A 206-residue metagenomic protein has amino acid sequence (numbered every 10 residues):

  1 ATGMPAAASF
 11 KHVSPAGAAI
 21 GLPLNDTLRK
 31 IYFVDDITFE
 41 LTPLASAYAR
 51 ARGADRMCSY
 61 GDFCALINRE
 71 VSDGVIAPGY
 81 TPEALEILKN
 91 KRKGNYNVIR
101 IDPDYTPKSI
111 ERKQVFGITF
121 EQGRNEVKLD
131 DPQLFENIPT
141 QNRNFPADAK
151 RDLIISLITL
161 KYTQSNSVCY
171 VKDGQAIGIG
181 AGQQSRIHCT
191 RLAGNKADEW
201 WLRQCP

Functional and structural regions predicted by a protein language model:
A1-P206: ATP-dependent carboxylate/acyl-activation modules
